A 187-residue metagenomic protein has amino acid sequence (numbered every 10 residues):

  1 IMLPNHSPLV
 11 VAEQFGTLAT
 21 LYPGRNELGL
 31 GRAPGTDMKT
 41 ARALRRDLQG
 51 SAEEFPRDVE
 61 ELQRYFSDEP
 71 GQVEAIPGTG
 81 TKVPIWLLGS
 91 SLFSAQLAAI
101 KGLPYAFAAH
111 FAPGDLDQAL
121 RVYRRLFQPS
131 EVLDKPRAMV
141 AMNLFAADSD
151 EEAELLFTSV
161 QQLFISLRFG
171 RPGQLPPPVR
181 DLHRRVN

Functional and structural regions predicted by a protein language model:
I1, N26-L30, P84-L88, L103-A108 (+1 more regions): Hydrophobic faces of well-ordered beta-strands that scaffold small-molecule active sites in alpha/beta enzyme cores
I1-P8, T79-G89, A147: Active-site mouth loops of central-metabolism enzymes
P4-S67, Y105, P113: Flexible, glycine-rich active-site loops centered on histidine and acidic residues that chelate a metal or position
F15, A19-N26, L97-I100, R124-L133: Acidic (Asp/Glu)-rich catalytic clusters
A19, I76-P77: Short secondary-structure boundary/capping segments
R32-P34, G89-L92, A109-D115, M142-D148: Glycine-rich beta-alpha junction loops
R42, L48-A75, D115-N187: An alpha-helical appendage that flanks or caps ligand/catalytic pockets
A95-F111, A119-L120: A conserved active-site cap/scaffold subdomain adjacent to cofactor or substrate pockets
